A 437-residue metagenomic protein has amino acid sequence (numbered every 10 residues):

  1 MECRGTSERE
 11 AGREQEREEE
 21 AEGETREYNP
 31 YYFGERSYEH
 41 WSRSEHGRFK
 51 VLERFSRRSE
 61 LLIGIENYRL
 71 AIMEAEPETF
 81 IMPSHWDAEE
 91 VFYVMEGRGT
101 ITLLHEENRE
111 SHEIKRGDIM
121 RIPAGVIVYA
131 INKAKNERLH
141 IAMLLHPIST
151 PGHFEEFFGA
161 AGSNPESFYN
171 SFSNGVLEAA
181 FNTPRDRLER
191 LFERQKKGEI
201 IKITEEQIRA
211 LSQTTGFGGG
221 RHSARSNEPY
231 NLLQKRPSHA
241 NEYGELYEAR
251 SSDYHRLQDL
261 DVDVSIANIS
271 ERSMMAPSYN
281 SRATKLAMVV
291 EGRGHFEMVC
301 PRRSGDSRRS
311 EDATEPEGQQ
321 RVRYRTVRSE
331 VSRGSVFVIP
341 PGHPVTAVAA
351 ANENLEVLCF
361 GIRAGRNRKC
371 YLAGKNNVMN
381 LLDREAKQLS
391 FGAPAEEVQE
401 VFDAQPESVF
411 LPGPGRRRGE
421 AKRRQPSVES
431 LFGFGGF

Functional and structural regions predicted by a protein language model:
M1-S252, D263, N280-S281, C359-G361 (+2 more regions): An N-terminus-focused feature that recognizes amino-terminal "leader" regions
L62-Y68, E78-Y93, L257-V262, R272-E291 (+3 more regions): A short beta-loop-beta micro-motif enriched in histidine and acidic residues
P77-E78, I114-A134, I269-R272, R328-N352 (+1 more regions): Conserved metal-binding segment of the jelly-roll/cupin
V94-E96, I101, R256, D306 (+2 more regions): N-terminal domain-start segments of secreted/luminal proteins
R98-T100, R293-H295, N354: Structural motif
A249-Y254, S270, R321-R325: Active-site-adjacent structural elements in folded domains
V290, F296-V338, E356-A404, S408: Catalytic lobes of large eukaryotic enzymes
